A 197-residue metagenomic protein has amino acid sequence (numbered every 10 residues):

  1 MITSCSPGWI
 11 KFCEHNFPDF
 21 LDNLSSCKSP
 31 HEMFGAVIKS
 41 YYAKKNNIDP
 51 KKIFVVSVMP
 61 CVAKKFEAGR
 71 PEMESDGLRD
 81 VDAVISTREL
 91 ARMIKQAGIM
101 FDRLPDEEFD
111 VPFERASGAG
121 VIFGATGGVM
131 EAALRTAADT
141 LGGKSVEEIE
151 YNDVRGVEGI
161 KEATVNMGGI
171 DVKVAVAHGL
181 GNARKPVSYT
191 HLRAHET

Functional and structural regions predicted by a protein language model:
M1-A43: Glycine-rich phosphate-binding loop and adjoining helix at the ATP-binding site of ATP-dependent phosphoryl-transfer
T3, L24-K28, D80-V84, A119-G127 (+1 more regions): Hydrophobic alpha-helical scaffolding
K11-F17, K65-M73, K95-G98: Short acidic, glycine/serine/threonine-rich loops at helix termini
D49-P50, F101-E107, G143-D153, R193: Flexible, glycine/charged-enriched surface loops at secondary-structure junctions
M59-E67, R193: Local cysteine-cluster metal-coordination motifs and their immediate loop/turn environment, predominantly Fe-S cluster
V81-L104, T126-G127: Glycine-rich phosphate-binding loop plus the immediately following alpha-helix
I85, E108-S117, F123-A137: A conserved active-site cap/scaffold subdomain adjacent to cofactor or substrate pockets
T190-T197: Conserved small/polar residues in nucleotide/adenosyl-binding loops
